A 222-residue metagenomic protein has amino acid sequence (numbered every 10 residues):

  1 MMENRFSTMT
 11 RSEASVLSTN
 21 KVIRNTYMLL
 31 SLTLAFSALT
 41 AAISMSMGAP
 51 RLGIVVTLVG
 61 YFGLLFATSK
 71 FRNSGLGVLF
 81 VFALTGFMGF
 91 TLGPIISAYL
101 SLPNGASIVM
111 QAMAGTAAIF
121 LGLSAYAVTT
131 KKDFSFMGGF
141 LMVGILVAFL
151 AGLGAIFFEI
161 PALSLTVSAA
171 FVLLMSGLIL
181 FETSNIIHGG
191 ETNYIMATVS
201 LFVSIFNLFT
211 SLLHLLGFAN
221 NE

Functional and structural regions predicted by a protein language model:
M1-E222: A hydrophobic alpha-helical transmembrane-helix feature that marks the membrane cores and membrane-interface segments
